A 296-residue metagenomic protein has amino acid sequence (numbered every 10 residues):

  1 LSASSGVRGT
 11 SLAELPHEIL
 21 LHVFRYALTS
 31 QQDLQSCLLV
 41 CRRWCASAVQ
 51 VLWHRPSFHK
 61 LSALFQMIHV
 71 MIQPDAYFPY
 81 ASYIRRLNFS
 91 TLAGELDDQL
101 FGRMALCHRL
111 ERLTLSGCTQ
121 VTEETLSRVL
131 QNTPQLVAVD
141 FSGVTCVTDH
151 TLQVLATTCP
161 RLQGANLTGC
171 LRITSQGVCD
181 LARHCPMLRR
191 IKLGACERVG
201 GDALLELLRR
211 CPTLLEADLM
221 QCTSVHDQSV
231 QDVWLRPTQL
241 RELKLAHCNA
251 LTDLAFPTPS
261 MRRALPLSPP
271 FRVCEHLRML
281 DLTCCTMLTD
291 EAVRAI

Functional and structural regions predicted by a protein language model:
L1, E18, F24-L28, H59 (+9 more regions): Intrinsically disordered, low-complexity regulatory regions of eukaryotic transcription factors
L1-G102, S127, Q153, C179: N-terminal adaptor-interaction module of cullin-RING ubiquitin ligase components
S30, A63-Q66, A93-D98, T119-E124 (+6 more regions): Short, solvent-exposed loop/turn at the beta-strand->alpha-helix junction within individual leucine-rich repeat
R43, Q50-W53, Y77-R86, L106-R112 (+10 more regions): Leucine-rich repeat
S90, T114-G117, D140-G143, N166-G169 (+4 more regions): Per-repeat beta-strand-to-loop junction in leucine-rich repeat
S116-V121, T125-V137, G143-V144: Right-handed parallel beta-helix
L282, E291-I296: Short, intrinsically disordered, charge-balanced linker/junction segments flanking boundaries in proteins
